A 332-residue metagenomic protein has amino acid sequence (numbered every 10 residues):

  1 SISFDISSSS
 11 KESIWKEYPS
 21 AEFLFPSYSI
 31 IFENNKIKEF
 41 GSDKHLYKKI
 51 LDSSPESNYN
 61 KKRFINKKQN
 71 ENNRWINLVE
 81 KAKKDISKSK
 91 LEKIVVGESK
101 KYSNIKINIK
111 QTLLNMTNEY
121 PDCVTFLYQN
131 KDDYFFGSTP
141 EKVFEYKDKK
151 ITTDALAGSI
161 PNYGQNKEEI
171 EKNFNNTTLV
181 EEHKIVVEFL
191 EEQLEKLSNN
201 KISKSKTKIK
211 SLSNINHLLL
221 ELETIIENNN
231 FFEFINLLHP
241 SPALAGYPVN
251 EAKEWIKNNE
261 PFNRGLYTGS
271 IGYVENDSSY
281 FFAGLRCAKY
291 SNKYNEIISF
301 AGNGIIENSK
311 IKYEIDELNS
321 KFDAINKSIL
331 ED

Functional and structural regions predicted by a protein language model:
S1-Y102, L197-N199, L330: Non-catalytic accessory segments adjacent to catalytic cores
I6-E12, I31-N34, E39-F40, K48-K49 (+7 more regions): Short helix/loop capping segments that flank catalytic or ligand/cofactor-binding pockets
I30, S89, F144, E188 (+3 more regions): A residue-level signal for conserved active-site and pocket-lining positions in enzyme catalytic cores
K48-E80, E98-S103, T152-N258, E296 (+1 more regions): Contiguous alpha-helical scaffold segments within structured protein domains that host functional hotspots
K83-I86, K90, T117-Y120, L194 (+5 more regions): Structural signal for hydrophobic packing residues in well-ordered secondary-structure cores of soluble enzyme domains
I94, T125-Q129, R264-G272: A short glycine-rich, hydrophobically flanked beta-strand micro-motif that places a catalytic Asp/Glu for divalent metal
E98-E181, I185, K201, S278-G302: An anion-binding catalytic pocket shared by soluble metabolic enzymes
E221-D332: Conserved hydrophobic core element of enzyme catalytic domains
